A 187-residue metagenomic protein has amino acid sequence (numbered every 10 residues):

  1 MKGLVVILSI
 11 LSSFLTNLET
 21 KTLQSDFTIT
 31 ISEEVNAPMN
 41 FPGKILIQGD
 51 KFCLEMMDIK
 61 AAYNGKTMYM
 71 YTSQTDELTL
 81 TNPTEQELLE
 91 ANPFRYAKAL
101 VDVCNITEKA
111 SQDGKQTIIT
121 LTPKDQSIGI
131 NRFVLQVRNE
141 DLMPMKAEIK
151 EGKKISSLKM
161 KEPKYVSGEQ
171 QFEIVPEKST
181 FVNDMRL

Functional and structural regions predicted by a protein language model:
M1-M39, L46-K51, P176-L187: N-terminal leader/targeting segments and the immediate start of mature chains
I7-Q24, P38, T67-N131, R186: Flexible, processing/modification-adjacent segments and terminal tails in exported/periplasmic/extracellular proteins
F27-I29, C53-M57, I118-D125, K146-K150: Short beta-strand segments that buttress and anchor functional surface loops
P38-P42, M56-M57, N64-G65, I128-F133 (+2 more regions): Short, surface-exposed coil-to-beta transition loops
G43, F52, I59, C104 (+2 more regions): Residue-level detector of beta-strand structural context in well-folded domains
K44-A91, E151-S156: An acidic-aromatic
L46-Q48, K109-S111, Q136-E140: Short beta-strand micro-motifs enriched in acidic
D113, K124-N131, N139-L187: Non-transmembrane domains of secretory- and envelope-associated proteins
